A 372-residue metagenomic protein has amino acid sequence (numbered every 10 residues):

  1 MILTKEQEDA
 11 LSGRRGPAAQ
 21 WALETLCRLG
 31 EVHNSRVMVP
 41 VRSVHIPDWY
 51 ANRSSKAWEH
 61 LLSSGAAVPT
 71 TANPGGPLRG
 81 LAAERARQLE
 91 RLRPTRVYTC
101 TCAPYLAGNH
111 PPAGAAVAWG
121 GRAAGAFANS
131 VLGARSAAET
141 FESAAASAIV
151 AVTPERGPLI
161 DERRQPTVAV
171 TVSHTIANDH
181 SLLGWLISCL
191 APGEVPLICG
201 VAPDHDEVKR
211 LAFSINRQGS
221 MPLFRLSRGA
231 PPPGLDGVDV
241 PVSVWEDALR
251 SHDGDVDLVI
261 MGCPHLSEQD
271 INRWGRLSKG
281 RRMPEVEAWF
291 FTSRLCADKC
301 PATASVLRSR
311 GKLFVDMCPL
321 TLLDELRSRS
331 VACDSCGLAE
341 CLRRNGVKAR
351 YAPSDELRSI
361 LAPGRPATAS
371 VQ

Functional and structural regions predicted by a protein language model:
M1-Q372: Non-transmembrane, aqueous-exposed alpha-helical and coiled segments at domain scale
